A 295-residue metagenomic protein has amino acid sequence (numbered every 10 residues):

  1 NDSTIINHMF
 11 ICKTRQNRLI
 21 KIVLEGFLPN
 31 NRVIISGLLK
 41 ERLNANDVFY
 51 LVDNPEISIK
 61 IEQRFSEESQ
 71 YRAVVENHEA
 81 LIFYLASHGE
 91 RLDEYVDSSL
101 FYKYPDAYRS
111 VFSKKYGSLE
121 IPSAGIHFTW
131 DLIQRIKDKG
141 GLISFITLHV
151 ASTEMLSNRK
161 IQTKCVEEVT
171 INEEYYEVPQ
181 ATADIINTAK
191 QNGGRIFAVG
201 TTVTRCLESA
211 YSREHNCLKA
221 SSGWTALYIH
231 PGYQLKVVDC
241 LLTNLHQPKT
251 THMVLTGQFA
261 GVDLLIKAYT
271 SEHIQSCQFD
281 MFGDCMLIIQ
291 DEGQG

Functional and structural regions predicted by a protein language model:
D2-G295: Surface-exposed, charge/polar-rich loops and edge strands
